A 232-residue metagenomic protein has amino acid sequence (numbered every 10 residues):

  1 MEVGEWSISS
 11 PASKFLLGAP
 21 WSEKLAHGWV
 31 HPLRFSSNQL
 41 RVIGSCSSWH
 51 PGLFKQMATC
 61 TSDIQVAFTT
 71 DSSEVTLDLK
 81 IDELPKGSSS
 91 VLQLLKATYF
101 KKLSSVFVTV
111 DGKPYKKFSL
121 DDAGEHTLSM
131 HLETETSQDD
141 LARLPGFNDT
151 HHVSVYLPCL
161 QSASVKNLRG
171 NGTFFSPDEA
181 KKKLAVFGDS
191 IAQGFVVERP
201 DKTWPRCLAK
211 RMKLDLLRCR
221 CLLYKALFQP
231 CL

Functional and structural regions predicted by a protein language model:
M1-L184: N-terminal secretory targeting modules
T69-S72, K225-L232: Alpha-helical cap/lid subdomain in secreted, periplasmic, or secretory-pathway luminal O-acyl-processing enzymes
D122, L223-K225: Residue-level detector of flexible, active-site-proximal loop/helix-junction positions within diverse enzyme catalytic
V155-L222, Q229-C231: Serine-esterase "nucleophile elbow" of acetyl-processing enzymes
